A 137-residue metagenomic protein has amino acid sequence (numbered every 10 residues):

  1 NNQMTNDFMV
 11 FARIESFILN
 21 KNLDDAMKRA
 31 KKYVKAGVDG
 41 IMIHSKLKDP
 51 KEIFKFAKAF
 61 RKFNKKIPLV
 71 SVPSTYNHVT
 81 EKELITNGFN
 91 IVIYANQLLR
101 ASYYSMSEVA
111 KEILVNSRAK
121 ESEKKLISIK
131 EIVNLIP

Functional and structural regions predicted by a protein language model:
N1-S74, H78-Y94, A101-K111: Alpha/beta enzyme core
Q97-P137: Extended, intrinsically disordered, low-complexity segments
